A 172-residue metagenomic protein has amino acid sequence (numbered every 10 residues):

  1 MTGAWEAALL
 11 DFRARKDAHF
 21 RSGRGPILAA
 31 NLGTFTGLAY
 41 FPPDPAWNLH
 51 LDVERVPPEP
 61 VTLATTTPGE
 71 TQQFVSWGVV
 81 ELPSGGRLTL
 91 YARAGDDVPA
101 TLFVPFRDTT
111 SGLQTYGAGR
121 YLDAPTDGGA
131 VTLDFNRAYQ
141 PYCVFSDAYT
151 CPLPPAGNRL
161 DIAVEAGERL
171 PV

Functional and structural regions predicted by a protein language model:
M1-V98, P105-T110, G117-D123, G157-V172: A compositional/structural signature for long, glycine/proline-rich flexible linkers and loops on extracytoplasmic
G33, F106, F135, S146-A148: Generic preference for well-ordered secondary structure
P99-F103, G128-A130: A generic structural signal for beta-strand entry/edge sites
A100, T115-G117, V144-F145: Short glycine/proline-enriched turns and hinge-like loops at secondary-structure junctions
T115-G117, Y121-G129, F135-Y139: Surface-exposed, gly/pro-biased binding rims or lids
A130-V131, Y139-V172: Extended, aromatic/histidine-rich regions of cofactor-dependent oxidoreductases associated with respiratory
